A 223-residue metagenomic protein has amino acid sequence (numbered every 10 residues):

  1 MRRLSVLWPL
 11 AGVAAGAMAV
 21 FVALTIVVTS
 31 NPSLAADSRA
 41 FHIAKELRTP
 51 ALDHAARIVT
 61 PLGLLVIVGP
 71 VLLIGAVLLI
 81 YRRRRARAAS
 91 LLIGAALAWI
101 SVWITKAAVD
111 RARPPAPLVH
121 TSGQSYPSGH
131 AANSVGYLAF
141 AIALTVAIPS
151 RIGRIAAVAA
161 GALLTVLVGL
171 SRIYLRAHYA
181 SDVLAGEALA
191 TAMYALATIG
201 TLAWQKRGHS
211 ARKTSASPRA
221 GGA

Functional and structural regions predicted by a protein language model:
M1-I67, A107-V119, G222: N-terminal transmembrane-helix/juxtamembrane module of multi-pass inner/ER membrane proteins
V6-A15, L72-A98: Interfacial segments of alpha-helical transmembrane regions
L7-G12, V66-G69, A88-I93, I155-A162 (+1 more regions): Hydrophobic alpha-helical transmembrane segments
L24-T25, F41, V102-D110, I142-T145 (+1 more regions): Membrane-water interface at transmembrane helix exits
A51-L52, R83-A88, R151-A156: Membrane-helix interface segments
T60-R83, Y137-L138, L144-T145: Hydrophobic alpha-helical transmembrane segments
L72, P117-A223: Membrane-embedded catalytic cores of phosphoryl/pyrophosphoryl-handling enzymes
L92-R111, A157-L170: Small-polar-interrupted transmembrane alpha-helices in polytopic inner-membrane proteins
